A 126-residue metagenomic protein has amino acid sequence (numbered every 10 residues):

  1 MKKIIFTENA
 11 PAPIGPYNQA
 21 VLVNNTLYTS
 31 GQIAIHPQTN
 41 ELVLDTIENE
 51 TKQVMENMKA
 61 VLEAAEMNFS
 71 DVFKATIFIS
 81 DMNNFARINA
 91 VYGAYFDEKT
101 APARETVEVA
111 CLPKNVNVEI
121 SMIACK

Functional and structural regions predicted by a protein language model:
K2-K126: Short, polar/acidic, helix-capping and beta-turn segments at strand->helix junctions that line the mouths
